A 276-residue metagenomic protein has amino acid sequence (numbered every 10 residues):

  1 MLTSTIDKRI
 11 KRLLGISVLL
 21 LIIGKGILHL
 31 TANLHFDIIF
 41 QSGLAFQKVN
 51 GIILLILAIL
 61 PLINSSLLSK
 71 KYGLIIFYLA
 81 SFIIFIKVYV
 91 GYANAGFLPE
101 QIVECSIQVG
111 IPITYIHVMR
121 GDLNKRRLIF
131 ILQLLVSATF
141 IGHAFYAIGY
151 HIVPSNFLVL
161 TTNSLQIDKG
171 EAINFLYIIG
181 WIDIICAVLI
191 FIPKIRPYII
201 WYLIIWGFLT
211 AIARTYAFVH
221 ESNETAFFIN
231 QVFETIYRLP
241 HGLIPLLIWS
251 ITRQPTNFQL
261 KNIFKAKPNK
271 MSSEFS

Functional and structural regions predicted by a protein language model:
M1-I152, G170, N174-I178, I192-S276: Extended, low-polarity transmembrane helix blocks
D37-I39, N156-Q166: Cytosolic, membrane-interface loops and tails of multi-pass inner-membrane proteins
A187: Conformational-control "hinges and anchors"
